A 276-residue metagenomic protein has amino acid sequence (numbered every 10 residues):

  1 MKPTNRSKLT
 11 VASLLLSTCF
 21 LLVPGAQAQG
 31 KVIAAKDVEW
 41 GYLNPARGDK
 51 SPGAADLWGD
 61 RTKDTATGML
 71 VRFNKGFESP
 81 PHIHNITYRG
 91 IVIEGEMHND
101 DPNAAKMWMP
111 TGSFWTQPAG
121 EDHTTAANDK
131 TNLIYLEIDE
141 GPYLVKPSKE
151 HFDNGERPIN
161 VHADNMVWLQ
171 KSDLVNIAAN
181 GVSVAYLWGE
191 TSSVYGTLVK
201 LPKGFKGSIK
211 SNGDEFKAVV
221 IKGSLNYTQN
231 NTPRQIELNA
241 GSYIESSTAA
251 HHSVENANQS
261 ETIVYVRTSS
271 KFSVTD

Functional and structural regions predicted by a protein language model:
K2-S13: Bacterial N-terminal signal peptides that target proteins for export
A12-L21: Bacterial N-terminal signal peptides
Q27-T67, L144-S193, D276: A short, N-terminal "cap"/entry segment at the start of jelly-roll beta-barrel domains of the cupin/DSBH fold
W58, D64-I83, W108, A119-G120 (+2 more regions): Conserved short histidine dyad/triad with adjacent acidic residue
N74-F77, H84-P102, P202-F205, I209-N231: Glycine- and acidic-residue-biased ligand/ion/polar-headgroup-sensing regions
G90-D153: Hydrophobic, ordered structural segments
P102-G120, N230-A249: Short acidic-glycine-tyrosine-enriched beta hairpin
A119-P142, D214, N239, T248-F272: Ligand-binding loop in jelly-roll beta-barrel domains
